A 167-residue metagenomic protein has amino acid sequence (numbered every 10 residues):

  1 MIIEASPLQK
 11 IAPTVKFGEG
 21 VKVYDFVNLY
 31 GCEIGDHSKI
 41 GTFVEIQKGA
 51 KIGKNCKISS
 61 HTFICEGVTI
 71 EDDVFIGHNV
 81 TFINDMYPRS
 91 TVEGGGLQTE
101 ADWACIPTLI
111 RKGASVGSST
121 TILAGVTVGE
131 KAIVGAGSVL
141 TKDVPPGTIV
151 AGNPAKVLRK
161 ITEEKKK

Functional and structural regions predicted by a protein language model:
I2-P13, V23-V126, P154, K160-T162: Flexible, glycine/small-residue-enriched loop-and-beta-strand segment within the central core of proteins
V126-I149: C-terminal/domain-terminus segments
P146-K167: Conserved beta-strand-loop-alpha-helix hinge in the C-terminal portion of ABC ATPase nucleotide-binding domains
